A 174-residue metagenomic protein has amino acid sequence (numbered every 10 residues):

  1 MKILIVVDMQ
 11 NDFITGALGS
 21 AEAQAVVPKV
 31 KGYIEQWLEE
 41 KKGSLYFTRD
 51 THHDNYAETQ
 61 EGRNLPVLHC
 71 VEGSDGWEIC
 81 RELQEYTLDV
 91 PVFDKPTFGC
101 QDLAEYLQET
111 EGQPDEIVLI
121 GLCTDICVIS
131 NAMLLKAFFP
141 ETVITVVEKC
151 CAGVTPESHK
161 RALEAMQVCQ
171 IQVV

Functional and structural regions predicted by a protein language model:
M1, K42, Q113-I117, E141: A general structural motif
M1-V92, T145, V154, H159-V168 (+1 more regions): Active-site acidic carboxylates
Q10-N11, H52, T97, T124-I126 (+2 more regions): Short, glycine/serine-rich, charged loops/turns that create anion-binding and catalytic segments at active sites
G16-L18, P96, L122, K149: Short strand-loop junctions, especially beta-strand C-caps/beta-turns that link beta-sheets to coils or alpha-helices
K31-W37, I129-F139: Histidine-anchored nucleotide/phosphate-binding helix
G73-I126: Internal catalytic-core helix/loop-beta-alpha segment that presents or stabilizes conserved functional determinants
G121-S130, F139, T145-P156: Phosphate/ribose-phosphate-bearing ligand recognition and processing surfaces, centered on ADP-ribose/NAD(+/P+) systems
